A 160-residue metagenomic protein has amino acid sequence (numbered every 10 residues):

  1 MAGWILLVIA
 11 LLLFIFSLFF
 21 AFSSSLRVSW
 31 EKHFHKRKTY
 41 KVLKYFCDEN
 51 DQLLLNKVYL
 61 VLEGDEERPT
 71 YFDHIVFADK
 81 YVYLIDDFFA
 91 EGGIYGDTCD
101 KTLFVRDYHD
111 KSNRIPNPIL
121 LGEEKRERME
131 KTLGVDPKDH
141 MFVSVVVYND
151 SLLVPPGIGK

Functional and structural regions predicted by a protein language model:
M1-Y71, F77-K160: Intrinsically disordered, low-complexity Ser/Thr/Pro/Gly-rich regulatory segments
